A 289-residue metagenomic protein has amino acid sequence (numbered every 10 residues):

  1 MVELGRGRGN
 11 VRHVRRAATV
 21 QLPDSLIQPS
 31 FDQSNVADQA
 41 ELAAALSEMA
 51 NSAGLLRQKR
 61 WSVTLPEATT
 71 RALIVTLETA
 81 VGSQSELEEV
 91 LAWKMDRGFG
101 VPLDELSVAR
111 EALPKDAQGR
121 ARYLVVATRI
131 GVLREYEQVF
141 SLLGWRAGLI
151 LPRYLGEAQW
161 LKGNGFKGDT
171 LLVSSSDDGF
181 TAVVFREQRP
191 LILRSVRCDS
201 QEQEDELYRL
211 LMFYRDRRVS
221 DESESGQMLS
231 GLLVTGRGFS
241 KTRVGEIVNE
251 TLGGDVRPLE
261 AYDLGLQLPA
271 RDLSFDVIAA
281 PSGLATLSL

Functional and structural regions predicted by a protein language model:
M1-L289: Hydrophobic/aromatic-enriched cytosolic interaction surfaces used to assemble or bind macromolecules
